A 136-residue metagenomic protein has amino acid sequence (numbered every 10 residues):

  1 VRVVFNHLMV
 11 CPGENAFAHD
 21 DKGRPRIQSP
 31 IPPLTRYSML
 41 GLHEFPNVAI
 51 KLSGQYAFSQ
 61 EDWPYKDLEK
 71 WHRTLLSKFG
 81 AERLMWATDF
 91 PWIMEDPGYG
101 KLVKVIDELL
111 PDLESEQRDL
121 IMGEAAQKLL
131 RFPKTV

Functional and structural regions predicted by a protein language model:
V1-M85, P133-V136: Catalytic pocket-lining loop regions of alpha/beta-barrel enzymes, especially the amidohydrolase/enolase/GH5 lineages
H7, I50, D89, R118 (+1 more regions): Divalent metal-coordination and catalytic microenvironments
Q55-A57, F90-I93: Short Gly/Pro-enriched loop/turn and capping motifs at secondary-structure junctions
R73-T74, K78-M85, M94-V136: Mid-to-C-terminal alpha-helical segments outside catalytic/metal-binding sites
